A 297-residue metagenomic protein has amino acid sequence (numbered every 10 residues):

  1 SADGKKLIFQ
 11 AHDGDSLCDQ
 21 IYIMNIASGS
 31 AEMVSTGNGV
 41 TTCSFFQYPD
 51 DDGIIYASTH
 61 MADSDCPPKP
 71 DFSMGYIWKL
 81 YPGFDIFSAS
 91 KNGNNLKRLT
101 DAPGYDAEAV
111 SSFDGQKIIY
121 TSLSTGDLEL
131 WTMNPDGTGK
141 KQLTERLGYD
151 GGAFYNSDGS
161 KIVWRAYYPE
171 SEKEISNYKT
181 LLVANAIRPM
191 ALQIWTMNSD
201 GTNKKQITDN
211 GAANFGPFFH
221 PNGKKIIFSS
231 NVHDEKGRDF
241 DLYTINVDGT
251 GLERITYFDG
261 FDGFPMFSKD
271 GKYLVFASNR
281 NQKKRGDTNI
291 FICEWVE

Functional and structural regions predicted by a protein language model:
S1-G29: N-terminal, post-signal-peptide region of Sec/Tat-exported proteins
A2-D3, Y48-D50, F113-D114, S157-D158 (+2 more regions): Residue-level detector of Asp-centered blade-edge/turn motifs that repeat once per structural unit in beta-propeller
L7, I54-I55, I118-I119, I162 (+2 more regions): Hydrophobic beta-strand positions that form the internal "hydrophobic ladder" of WD40/Gbeta-like beta-propeller blades
Q10-I21, T36-T41, A57-D85, T100-D106 (+7 more regions): A flexible loop/linker signature enriched in serine peptidases of the S9 family
Y22, I26-A31, G37-T42, Q47: Periplasmic N-terminal soluble interaction domains immediately after the signal peptide in Gram-negative
N25-G29, S90-N94, N134-T138, N198-T202 (+2 more regions): Short loop/turn segments that connect beta-strands within beta-propeller blades
E32, L96-K97, K140-K141, K204-K205 (+1 more regions): A structural motif specific to WD40 beta-propellers
